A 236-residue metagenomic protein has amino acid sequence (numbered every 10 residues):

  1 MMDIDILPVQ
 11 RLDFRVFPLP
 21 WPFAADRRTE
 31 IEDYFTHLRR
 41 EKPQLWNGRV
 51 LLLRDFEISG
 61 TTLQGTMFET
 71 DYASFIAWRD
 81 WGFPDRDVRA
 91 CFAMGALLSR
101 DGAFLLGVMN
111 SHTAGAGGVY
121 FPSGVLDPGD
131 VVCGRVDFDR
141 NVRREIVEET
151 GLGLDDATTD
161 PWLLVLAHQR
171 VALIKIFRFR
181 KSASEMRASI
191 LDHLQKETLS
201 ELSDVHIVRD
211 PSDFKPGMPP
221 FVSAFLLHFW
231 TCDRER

Functional and structural regions predicted by a protein language model:
M1-F121, V125-R144, L152-R236: N-terminal leader/linker segments that precede catalytic domains of diphosphate-processing enzymes
E149: Active-site/ligand-binding surface loops and adjacent short beta/alpha elements that line catalytic pockets across
